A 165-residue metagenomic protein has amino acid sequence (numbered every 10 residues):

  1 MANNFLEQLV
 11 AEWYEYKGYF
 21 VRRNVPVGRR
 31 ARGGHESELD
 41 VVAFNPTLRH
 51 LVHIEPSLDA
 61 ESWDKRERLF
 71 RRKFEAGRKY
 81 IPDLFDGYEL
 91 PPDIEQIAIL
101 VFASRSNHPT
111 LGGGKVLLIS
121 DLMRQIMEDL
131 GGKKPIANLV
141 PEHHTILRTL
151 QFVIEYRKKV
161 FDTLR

Functional and structural regions predicted by a protein language model:
M1-R165: Intrinsically disordered, low-complexity Ser/Thr/Pro/Gly-rich regulatory segments
